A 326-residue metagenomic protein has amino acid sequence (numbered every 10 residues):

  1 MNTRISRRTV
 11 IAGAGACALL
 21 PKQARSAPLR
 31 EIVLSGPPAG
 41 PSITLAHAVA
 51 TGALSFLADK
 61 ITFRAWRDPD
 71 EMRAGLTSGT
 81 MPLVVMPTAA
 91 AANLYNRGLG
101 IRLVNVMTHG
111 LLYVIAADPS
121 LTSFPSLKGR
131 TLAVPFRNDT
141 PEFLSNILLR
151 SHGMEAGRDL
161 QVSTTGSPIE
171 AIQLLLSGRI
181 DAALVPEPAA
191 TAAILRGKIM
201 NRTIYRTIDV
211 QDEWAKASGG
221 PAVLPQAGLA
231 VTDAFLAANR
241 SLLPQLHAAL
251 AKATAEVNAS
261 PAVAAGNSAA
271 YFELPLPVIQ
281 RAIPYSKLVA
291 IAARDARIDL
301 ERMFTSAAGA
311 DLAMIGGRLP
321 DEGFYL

Functional and structural regions predicted by a protein language model:
N2-R4, R8-S26: N-terminal export signals
A27-G157, V162-T165, D181-E187, T203-D209: Short, glycine-/small- and polar/acidic-enriched structural segments that line small-molecule recognition paths
I43, A74, A92, P125 (+9 more regions): Solvent-exposed, polar/charged alpha-helical surfaces in well-ordered, non-transmembrane soluble domains, broadly
S55-L57, W214-S218, A222, A290-R297: Short, solvent-exposed loop/beta-turn-alpha elements that line the ligand-binding surface or hinge of extracytoplasmic
T80, V85, Y95-G98, F136 (+8 more regions): Sec/Tat-exported extracytoplasmic proteins
A89-A90, I169-N267: Pocket-lining segment of extracytoplasmic ligand-binding domains
L236-A310: Secondary-structure end/capping motifs
T305-L326: Conserved C-terminal helix/tail region of periplasmic/extracytoplasmic solute-binding proteins
